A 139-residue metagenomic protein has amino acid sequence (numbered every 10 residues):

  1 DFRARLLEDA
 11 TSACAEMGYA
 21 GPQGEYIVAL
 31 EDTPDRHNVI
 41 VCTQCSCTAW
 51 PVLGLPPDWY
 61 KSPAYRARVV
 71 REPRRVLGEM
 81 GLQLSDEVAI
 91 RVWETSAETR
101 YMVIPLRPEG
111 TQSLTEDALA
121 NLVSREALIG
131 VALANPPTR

Functional and structural regions predicted by a protein language model:
D1-R139: Terminal, compositionally biased segments used for targeting/anchoring and flexible tails
